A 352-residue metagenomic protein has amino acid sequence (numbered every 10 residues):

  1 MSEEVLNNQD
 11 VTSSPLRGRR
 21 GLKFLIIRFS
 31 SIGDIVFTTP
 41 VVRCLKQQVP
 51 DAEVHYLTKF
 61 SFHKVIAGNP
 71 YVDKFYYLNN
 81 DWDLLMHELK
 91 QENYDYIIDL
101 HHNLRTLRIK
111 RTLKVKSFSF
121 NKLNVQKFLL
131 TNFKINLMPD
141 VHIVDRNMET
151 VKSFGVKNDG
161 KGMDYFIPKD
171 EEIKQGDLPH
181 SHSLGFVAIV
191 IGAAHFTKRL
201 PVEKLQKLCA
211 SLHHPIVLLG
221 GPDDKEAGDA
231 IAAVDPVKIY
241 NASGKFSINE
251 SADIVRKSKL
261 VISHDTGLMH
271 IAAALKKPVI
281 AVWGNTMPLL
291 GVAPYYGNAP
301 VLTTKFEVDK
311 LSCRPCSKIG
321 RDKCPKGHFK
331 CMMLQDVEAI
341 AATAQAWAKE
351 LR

Functional and structural regions predicted by a protein language model:
R17-R19: Glycine-biased, low-complexity coil/linker segments
L22-S31: Nucleotide-activated donor-dependent transferases that construct or modify glycoconjugates
I35-Q47, S61-F62: Short amphipathic alpha-helix
D51-L85, F306-L311: Conserved nucleotide-sugar phosphate-binding/catalytic loop shared by glycosyltransferases and other
Y76-F166, L184-V190, T286-L289: Conserved nucleotide-diphosphate donor binding/catalytic pocket of glycan-assembly enzymes
D83, E92, T197, V202-N285: Donor-binding and catalytic core of enzymes assembling or modifying cell-surface/extracellular glycoconjugates
F120-V125, A233, K238-A242, A273-L351: Nucleotide-sugar donor-binding patch of glycosyltransferase catalytic domains
F166-E226, D336-A348: Core catalytic architecture of nucleotide-activated donor-dependent transferases building glycoconjugates
